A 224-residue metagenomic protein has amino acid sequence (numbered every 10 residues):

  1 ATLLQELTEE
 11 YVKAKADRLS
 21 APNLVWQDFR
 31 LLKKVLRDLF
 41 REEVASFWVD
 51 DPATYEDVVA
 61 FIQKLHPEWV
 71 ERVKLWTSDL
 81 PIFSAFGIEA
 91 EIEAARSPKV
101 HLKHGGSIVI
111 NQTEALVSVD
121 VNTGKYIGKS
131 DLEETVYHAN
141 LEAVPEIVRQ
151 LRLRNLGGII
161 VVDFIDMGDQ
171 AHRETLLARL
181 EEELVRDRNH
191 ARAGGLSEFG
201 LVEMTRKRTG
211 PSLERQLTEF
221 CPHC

Functional and structural regions predicted by a protein language model:
A1-I108, Q112-A115, G195-S197, Q216-H223: OB-fold/S1-family RNA-binding modules
L102-H223: Conserved glycine-centered short motifs in functionally critical loops
